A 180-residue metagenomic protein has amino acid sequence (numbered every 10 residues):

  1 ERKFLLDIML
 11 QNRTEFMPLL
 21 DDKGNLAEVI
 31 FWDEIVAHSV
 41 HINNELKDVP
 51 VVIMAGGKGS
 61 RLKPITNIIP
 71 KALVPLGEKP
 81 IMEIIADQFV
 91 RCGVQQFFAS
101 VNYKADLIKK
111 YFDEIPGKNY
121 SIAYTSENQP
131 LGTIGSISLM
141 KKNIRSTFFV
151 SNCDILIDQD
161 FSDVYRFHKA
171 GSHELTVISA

Functional and structural regions predicted by a protein language model:
E1-T14, L19-D21, V36-S39: The conserved cystathionine-beta-synthase
D7, I42, K47, K79-L156 (+1 more regions): Conserved N-terminal catalytic core of the sugar/cofactor nucleotidyltransferase
L26-A27, L156: Short hydrophobic beta-strand segments in globular cytosolic domains
A27-D33: Short hydrophobic beta-strand motif reused across regulatory alpha/beta modules
E34-I68, V74: N-terminal nucleotide-binding beta1-loop-alpha1 segment
V51-I53, A99, V150, L175-I178: Structural beta-sheet core signal
Q159-A180: Conserved donor-nucleotide/metal-binding helix-loop-beta segment in metal-dependent transferases, i.e., the alpha-helix
